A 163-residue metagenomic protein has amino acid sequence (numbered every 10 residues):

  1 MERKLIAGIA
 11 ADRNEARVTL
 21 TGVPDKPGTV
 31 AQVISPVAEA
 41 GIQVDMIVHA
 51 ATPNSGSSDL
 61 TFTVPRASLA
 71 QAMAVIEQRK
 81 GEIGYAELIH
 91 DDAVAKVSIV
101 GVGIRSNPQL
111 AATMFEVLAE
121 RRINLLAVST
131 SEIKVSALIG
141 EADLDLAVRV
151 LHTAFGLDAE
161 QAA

Functional and structural regions predicted by a protein language model:
M1-A163: A conserved regulatory-domain signal marking ACT and ACT-like small-molecule sensing domains and adjacent regulatory
